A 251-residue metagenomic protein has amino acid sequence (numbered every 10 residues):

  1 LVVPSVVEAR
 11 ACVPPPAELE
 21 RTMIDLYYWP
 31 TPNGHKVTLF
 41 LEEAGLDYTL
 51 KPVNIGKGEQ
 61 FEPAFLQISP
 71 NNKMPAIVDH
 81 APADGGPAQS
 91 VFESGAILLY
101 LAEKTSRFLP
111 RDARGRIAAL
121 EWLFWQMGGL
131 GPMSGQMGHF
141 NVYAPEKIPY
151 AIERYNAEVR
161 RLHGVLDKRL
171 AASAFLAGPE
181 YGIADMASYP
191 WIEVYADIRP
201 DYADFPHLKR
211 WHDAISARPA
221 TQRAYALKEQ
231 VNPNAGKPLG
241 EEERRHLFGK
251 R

Functional and structural regions predicted by a protein language model:
V2-E8: Extreme N-terminal basic, low-complexity initiation segments that serve as generic localization/processing leaders
P4, P14-P16, P32: Glycine-centered signal
E8-T22: Short, Lys/Arg-enriched N-terminal segments with co-localized hydrophobic residues within the first ~10-30 amino acids
E18-E153, A157, H163: GST-like domain detector, emphasizing the conserved glutathione-binding G-site in the N-terminal thioredoxin-like
N54, I183, K228-V231: Short, solvent-exposed turn/loop segments enriched in Gly/Ser/Thr/Pro and often Arg
A102, W191-I192, Y225: Active-site-flanking alpha-helical
Q126-P219, G249: GST-like fold's C-terminal all-alpha helical module
K228-R251: Acidic/histidine-enriched, glycine/proline-rich intrinsically disordered or flexible terminal extensions
